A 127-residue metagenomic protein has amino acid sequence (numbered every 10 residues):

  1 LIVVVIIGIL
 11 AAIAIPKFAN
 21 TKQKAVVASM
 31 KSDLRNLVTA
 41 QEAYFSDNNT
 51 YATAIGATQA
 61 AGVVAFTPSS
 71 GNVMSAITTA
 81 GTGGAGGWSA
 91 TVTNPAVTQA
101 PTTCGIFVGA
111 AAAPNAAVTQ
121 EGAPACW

Functional and structural regions predicted by a protein language model:
L1-F18, K22: N-terminal single-pass transmembrane signal-anchor helix
V4, K31, V38: Conserved catalytic core of two-component sensor histidine kinases
A12, N20-Q23, T39, A43-S46: Regular, well-ordered alpha-helical segments
K17-L34: Aliphatic-rich helix starts adjacent to a transmembrane/signal segment
R35, T39-W127: Periplasmic/extracellular, small/polar-rich flexible segments of pilin-like filament-forming proteins
